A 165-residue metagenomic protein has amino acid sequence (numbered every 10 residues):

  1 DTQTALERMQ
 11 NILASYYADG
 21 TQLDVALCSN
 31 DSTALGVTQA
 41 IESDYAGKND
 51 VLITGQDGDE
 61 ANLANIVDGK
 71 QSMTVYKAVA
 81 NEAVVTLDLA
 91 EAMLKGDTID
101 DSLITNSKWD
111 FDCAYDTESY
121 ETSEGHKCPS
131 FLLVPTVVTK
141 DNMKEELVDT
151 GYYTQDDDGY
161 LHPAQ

Functional and structural regions predicted by a protein language model:
D1-N65: Hydrophobic alpha-helical
Q3-L6, G58, N62, A78-D97 (+1 more regions): Hydrophobic alpha-helical segments within soluble ligand-binding/sensing domains
S15, G69, M93-D97: Generic structural signal for alpha-helix termini and adjacent loop/cap motifs
T21, V25, A64, T74-V75 (+2 more regions): Short, hydrophobic secondary-structure boundary micro-motifs
D44-Y45, G69, E146, T150-G151: Short glycine-centered helix-capping/turn motifs at secondary-structure transition points
D68-A80: Short beta-strand elements at the ligand-binding edges of bilobed clamshell
V85, L89-Q165: Hinge/cleft segment of the Venus flytrap/periplasmic-binding protein
